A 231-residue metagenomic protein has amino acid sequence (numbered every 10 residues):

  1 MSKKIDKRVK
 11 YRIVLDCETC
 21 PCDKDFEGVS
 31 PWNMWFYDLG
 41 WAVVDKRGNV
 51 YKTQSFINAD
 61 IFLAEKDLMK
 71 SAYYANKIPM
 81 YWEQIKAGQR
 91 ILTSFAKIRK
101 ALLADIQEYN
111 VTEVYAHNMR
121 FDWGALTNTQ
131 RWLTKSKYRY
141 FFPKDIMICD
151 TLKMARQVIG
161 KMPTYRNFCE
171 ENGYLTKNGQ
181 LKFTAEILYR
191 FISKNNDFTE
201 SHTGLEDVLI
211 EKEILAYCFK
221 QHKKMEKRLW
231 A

Functional and structural regions predicted by a protein language model:
K3-T127: Conserved non-catalytic scaffold segment of RNase H-like nuclease domains
C17-C20, T151, E211: Ser/Thr-centric signal marking residues that sit in or immediately flank functional binding/regulatory motifs
K24-F26, A125-L126, Q130, V158-K161 (+1 more regions): Short, function-defining helix-loop hinge/capping sites that tune catalysis or transport
S55-D60, F141-I159: A short, structured active-site edge motif that brings together acidic residues
Q84-Q89, S136-F142, N195-E200: Short, polar/flexible loop-turn hinges at active-site or ligand-entry regions and domain interfaces
E113-R120, G124-A125, N167-A231: Acidic, Mg2+-coordinating catalytic module of metal-dependent nucleases/exonucleases that use a two-metal-ion mechanism
R120-C149: Substrate-recognition/cap helix-loop segment adjacent to the acidic, metal-dependent catalytic center of Asp-based
C149-T176: Short alpha-helix plus adjacent loop in nuclease-associated cores
